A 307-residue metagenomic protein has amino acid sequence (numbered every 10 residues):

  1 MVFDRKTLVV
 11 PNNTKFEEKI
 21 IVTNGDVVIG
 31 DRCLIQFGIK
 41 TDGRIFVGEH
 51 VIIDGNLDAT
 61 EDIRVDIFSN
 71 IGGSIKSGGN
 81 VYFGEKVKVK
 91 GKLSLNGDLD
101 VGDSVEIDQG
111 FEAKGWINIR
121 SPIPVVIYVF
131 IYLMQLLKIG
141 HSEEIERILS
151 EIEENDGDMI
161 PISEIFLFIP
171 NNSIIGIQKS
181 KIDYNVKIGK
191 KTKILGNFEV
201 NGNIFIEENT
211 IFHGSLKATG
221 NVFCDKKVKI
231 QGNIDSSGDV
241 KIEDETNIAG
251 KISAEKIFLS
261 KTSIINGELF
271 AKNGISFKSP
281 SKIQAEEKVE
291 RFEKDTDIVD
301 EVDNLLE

Functional and structural regions predicted by a protein language model:
M1-D66, N70-E307: Intrinsically disordered, low-complexity terminal regions
